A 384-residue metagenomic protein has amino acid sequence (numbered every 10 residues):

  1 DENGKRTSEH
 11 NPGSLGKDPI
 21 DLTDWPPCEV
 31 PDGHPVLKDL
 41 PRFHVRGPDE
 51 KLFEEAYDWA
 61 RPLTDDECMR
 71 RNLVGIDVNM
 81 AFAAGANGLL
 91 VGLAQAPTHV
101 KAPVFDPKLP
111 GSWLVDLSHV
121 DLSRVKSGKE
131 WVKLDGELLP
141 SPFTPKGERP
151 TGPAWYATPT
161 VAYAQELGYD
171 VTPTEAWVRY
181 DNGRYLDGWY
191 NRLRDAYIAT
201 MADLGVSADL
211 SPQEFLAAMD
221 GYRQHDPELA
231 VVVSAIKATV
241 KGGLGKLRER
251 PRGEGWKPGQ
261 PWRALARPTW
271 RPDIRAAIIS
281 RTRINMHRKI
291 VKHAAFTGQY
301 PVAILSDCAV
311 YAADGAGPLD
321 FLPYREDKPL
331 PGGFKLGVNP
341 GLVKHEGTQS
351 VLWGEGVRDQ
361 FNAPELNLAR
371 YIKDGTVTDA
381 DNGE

Functional and structural regions predicted by a protein language model:
D1-E384: Conserved acidic
